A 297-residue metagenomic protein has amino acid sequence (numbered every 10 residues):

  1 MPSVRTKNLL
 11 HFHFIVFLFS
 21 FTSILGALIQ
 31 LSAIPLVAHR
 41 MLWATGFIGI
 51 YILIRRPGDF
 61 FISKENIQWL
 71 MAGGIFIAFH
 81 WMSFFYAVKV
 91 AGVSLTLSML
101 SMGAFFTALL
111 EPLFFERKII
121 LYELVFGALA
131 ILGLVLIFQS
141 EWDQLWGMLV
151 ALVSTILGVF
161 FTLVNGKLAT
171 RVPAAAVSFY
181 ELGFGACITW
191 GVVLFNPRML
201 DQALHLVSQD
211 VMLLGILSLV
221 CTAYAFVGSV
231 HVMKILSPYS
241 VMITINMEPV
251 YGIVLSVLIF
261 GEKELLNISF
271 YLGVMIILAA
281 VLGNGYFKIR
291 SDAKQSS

Functional and structural regions predicted by a protein language model:
M1-A38, A44, I75, F79 (+4 more regions): Glycine-/small-residue-enriched transmembrane alpha-helix faces in small-molecule transporters and effluxers
K7-F14, P35-Y51, Q68, E123-A128 (+4 more regions): Hydrophobic alpha-helical transmembrane segments of multi-pass integral membrane proteins, especially transporters
L31-F79, F106-T107, L157-V164, F179-P197 (+1 more regions): Transmembrane alpha-helices of multi-pass small-molecule transport proteins
M41, D210, N246-S297: C-terminal-most transmembrane helix of multi-pass membrane proteins
I48, M71, I119-F138, T189 (+1 more regions): Hydrophobic transmembrane alpha-helices of multi-pass small-molecule transport proteins
I50-I52, G103-V125, V250-F270: C-terminal transmembrane-helix exit sites in multi-pass transporters
R55-S94, L100, L136, S218-L236: Specific transmembrane alpha-helical segments of multi-pass solute transporters/efflux pumps, especially DMT/EamA
T96-M102, N165-A186, T222-L258: Helix-helix packing/entry segments at the starts of transmembrane helices
